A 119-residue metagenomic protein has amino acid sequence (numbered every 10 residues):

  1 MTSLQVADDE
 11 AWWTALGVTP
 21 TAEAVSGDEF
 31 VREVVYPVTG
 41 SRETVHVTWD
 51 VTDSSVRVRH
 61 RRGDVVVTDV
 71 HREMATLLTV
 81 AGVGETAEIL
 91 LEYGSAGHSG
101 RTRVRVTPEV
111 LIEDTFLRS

Functional and structural regions predicted by a protein language model:
M1-S119: Surface-exposed, interaction-prone regions used to assemble/regulate multi-protein complexes
